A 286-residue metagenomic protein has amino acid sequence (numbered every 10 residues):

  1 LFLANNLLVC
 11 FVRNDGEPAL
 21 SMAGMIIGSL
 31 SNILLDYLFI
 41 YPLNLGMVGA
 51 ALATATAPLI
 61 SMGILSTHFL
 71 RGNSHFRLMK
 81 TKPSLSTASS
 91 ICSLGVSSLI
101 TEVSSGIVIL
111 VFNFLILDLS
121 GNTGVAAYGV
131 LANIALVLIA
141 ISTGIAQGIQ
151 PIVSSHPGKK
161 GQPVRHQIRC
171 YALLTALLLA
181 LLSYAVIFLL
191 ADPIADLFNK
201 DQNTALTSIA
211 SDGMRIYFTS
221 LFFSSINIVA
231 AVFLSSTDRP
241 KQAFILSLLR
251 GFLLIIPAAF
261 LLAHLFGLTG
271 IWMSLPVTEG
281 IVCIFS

Functional and structural regions predicted by a protein language model:
L1, P42-V96, V153-S220, L262-S286: Short alpha-helical transmembrane segments in multi-pass integral membrane proteins
L1-R13, G24-S29, A50-L65, T143-A146 (+3 more regions): Short runs within selected transmembrane alpha-helices of multi-pass transporters and secretion channels
F2-L3, S29, M62, S98-L110 (+5 more regions): Hydrophobic alpha-helical transmembrane segments in multi-pass membrane proteins
F2-S21, Y128-A185, L189-A191, S224-A243: Small-residue-rich hydrophobic transmembrane alpha-helices
C10, Y37, T54, T67 (+9 more regions): Transmembrane alpha-helix boundary and packing residues in multipass membrane permease domains and related
G28, A57-S61, L65, L85-G148 (+1 more regions): Transmembrane helical elements of multi-pass membrane transporters/channels
N32-D36, M62-S66, L136-A140, Y184 (+2 more regions): Hydrophobic transmembrane alpha-helices of multi-pass small-molecule transporters
L38-L45, G106-N133, V137, S155-H156 (+2 more regions): Helix-terminus/linker motif at the lipid-water interface of multi-pass membrane proteins
